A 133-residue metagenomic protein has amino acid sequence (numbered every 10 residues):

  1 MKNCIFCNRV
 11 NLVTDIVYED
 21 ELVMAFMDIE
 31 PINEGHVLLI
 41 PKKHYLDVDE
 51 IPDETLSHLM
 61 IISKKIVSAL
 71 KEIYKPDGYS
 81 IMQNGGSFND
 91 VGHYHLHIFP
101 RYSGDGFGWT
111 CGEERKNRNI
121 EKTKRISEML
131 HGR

Functional and structural regions predicted by a protein language model:
M1-R133: HIT superfamily nucleotide-processing domains
